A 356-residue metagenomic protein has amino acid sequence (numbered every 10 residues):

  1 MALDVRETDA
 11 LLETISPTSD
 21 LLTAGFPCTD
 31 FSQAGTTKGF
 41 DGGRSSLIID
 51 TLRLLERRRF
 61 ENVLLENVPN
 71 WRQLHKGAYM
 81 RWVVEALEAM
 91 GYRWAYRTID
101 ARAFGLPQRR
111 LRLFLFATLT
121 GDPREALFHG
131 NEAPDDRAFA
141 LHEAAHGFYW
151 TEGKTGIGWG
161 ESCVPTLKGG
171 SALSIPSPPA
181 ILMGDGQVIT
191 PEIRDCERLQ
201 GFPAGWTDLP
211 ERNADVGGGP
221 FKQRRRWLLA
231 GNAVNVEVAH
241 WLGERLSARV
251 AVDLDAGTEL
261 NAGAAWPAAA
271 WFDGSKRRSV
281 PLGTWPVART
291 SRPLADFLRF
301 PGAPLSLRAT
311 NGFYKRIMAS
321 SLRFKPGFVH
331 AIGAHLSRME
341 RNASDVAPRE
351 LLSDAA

Functional and structural regions predicted by a protein language model:
M1-E7: SAM cofactor-binding core of SAM-dependent methyltransferases, primarily the Rossmann-like beta-alpha-beta module
T8-L21, C28-T190, E197, A347-E350 (+1 more regions): Class I S-adenosyl-L-methionine
H146-A356: C-terminal target-recognition/interaction regions appended to catalytic cores
